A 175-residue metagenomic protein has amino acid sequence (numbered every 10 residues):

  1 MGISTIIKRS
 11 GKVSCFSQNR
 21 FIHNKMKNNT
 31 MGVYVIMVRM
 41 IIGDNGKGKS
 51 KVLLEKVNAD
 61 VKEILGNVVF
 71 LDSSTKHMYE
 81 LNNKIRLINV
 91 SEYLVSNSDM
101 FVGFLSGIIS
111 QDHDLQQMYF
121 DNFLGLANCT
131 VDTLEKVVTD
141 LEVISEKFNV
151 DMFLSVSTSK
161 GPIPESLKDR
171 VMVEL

Functional and structural regions predicted by a protein language model:
M1-I36: N-terminal amphipathic/basic-hydrophobic helices that include classical n-h-c signal peptides and signal-anchor
S4-I7, V38-M40, I85, M152 (+1 more regions): Generic preference for hydrophobic/aromatic residues in regular secondary structure cores
F16-S17, F21, F70, F101-F104 (+3 more regions): Phenylalanine-focused residue identity feature
G32-G107, I163-S166: Conserved P-loop
D60-I64, E80, S110-L115, V143-F148: Conserved catalytic network of the ASCE P-loop NTPase/AAA+ motor domain
D114-L175: Replace "adjacent to P-loop NTPase cores in ATP/GTP-dependent enzymes" with "adjacent to NTP-binding cores
